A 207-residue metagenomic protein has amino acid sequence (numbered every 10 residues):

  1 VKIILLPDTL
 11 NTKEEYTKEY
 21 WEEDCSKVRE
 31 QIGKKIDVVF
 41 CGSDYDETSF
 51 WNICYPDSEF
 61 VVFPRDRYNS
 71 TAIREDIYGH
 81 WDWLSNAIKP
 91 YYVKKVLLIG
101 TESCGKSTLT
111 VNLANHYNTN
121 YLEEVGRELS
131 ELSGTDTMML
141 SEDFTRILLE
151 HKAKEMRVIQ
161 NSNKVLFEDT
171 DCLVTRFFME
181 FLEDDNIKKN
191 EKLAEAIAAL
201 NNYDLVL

Functional and structural regions predicted by a protein language model:
V1-K94: Nucleotidyltransferase catalytic core that binds NTPs
R29, F50-C54, C172-L207: ATP-dependent NMP and nucleoside kinases share a basic, alpha-helical "lid"
L98: Hydrophobic anchor at the beta1->P-loop junction of P-loop NTPases
E102: The conserved Walker
K106: Conserved lysine of the Walker
L109, L113: Hydrophobic positions on the alpha1 helix immediately C-terminal to the Walker A/P-loop
N115-R157: Conserved substrate/cofactor phosphate-moiety recognition/catalytic segment in nucleotide-dependent phosphotransferases
